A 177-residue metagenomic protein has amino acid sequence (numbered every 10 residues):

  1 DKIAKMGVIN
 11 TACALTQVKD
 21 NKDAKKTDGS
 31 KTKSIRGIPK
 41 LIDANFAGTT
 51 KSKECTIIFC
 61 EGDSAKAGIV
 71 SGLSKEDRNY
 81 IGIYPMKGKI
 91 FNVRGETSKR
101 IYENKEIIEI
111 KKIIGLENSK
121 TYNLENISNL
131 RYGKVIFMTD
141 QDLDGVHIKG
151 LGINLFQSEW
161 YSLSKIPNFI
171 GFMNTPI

Functional and structural regions predicted by a protein language model:
D1-F91, E125-I127, G133-V135: GHKL-family ATPase ATP-binding module
A24-D28, T32, K51, T56 (+2 more regions): C-terminal interaction appendages of subunits in large macromolecular complexes
